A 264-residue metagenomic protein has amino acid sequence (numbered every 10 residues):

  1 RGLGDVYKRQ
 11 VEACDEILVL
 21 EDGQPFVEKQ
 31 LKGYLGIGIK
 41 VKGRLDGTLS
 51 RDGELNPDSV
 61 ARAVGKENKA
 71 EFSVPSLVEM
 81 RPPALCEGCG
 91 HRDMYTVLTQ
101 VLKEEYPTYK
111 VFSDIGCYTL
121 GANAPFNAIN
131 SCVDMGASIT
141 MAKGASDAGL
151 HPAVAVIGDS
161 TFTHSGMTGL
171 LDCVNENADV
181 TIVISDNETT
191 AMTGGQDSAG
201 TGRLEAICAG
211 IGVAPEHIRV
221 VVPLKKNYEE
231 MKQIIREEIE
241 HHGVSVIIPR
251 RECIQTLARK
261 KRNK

Functional and structural regions predicted by a protein language model:
G2-Y7: Short, small-residue-biased leader/transition segments that mark boundaries at the very start of proteins
R9, E28-G33, G53-N56, V97-V101 (+6 more regions): Short acidic, glycine/serine/threonine-rich loops at helix termini
E21-E87, L224-K225, M231-I235, E252: Peripheral docking tails and interdomain loops at the edges of cofactor- or intermediate-handling domains
F26, R236-K264: Glycine/aspartate-rich loop-and-adjacent alpha/beta segment that forms the canonical ThDP
E71-S138, A148: Active-site diphosphate/adenylate-binding microenvironment
F72-S73, P83-A84, H151, D197-E237: Conserved thiamine diphosphate
K110-A191: Thiamine diphosphate
